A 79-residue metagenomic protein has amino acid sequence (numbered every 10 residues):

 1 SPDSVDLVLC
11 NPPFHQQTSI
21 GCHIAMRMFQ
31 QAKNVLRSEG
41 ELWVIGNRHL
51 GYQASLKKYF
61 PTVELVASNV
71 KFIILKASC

Functional and structural regions predicted by a protein language model:
S1-C79: S-adenosylmethionine
